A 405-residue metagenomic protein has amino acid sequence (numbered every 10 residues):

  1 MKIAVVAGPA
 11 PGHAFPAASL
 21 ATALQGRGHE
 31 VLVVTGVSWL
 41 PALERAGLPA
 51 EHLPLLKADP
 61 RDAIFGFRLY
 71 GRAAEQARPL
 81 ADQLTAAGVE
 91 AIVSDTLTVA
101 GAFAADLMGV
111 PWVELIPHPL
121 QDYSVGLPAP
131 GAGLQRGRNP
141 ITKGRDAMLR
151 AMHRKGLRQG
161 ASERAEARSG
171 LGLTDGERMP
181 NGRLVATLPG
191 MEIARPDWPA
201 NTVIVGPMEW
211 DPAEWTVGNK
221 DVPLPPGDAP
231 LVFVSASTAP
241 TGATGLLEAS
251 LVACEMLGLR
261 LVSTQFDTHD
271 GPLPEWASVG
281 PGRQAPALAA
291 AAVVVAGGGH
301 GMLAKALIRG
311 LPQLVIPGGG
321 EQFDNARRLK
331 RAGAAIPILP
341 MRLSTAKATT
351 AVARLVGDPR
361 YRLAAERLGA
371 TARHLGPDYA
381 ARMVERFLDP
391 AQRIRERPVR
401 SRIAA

Functional and structural regions predicted by a protein language model:
V6-S19, T241: A short, glycine/small-residue-rich beta-strand->loop->alpha-helix junction that serves as a flexible
L32-L69: Conserved nucleotide-sugar phosphate-binding/catalytic loop shared by glycosyltransferases and other
G71-K143, G190-E192: Conserved nucleotide-sugar donor-interacting segment of glycosyltransferase catalytic cores, predominantly GT-B
I92-D95, P281-R328: A donor-sugar binding/catalytic signature common to diverse glycosyltransferases and related nucleotide-sugar
L157-P207: Long, low-complexity segments enriched in small/aliphatic residues
E177, K347-A405: C-terminal amphipathic helix plus adjacent low-complexity, charged tail appended to glycosyltransferase catalytic
G190-V293: Donor-nucleotide binding loops and adjacent catalytic segments primarily of GT-B fold Leloir glycosyltransferases
G320-A351, Y379: Change "using UDP/GDP/dTDP sugars" to "using nucleotide sugars
